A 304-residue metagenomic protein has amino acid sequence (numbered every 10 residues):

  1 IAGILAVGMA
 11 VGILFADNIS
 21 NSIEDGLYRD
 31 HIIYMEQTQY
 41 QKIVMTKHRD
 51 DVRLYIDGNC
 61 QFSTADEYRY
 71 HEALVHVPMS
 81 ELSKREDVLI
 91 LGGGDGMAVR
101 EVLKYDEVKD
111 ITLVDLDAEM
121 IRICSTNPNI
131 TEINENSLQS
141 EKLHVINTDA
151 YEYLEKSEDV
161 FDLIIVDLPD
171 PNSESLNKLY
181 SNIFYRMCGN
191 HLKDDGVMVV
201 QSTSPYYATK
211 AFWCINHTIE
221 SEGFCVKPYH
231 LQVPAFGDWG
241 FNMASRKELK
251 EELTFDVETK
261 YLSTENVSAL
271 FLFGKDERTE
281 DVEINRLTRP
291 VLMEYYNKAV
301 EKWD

Functional and structural regions predicted by a protein language model:
I1-Y70, H76-S80, C225-D304: Soluble small-group transferase modules, centered on the S-adenosyl donor enzyme superfamily
H71-V200, P205-I215, E222, P228 (+1 more regions): The AdoMet/dcAdoMet-binding core of the Class I SAM-like
